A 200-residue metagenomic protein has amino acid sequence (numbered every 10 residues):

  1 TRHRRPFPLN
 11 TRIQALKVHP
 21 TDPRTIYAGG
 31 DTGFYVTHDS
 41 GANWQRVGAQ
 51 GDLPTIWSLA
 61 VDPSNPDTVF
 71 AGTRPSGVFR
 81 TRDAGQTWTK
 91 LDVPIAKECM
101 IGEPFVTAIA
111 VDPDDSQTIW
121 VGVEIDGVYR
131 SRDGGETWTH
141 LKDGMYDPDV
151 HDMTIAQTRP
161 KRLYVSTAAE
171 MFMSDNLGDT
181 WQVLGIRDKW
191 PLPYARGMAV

Functional and structural regions predicted by a protein language model:
T1-V200: Extracellular glycan-interacting surfaces
